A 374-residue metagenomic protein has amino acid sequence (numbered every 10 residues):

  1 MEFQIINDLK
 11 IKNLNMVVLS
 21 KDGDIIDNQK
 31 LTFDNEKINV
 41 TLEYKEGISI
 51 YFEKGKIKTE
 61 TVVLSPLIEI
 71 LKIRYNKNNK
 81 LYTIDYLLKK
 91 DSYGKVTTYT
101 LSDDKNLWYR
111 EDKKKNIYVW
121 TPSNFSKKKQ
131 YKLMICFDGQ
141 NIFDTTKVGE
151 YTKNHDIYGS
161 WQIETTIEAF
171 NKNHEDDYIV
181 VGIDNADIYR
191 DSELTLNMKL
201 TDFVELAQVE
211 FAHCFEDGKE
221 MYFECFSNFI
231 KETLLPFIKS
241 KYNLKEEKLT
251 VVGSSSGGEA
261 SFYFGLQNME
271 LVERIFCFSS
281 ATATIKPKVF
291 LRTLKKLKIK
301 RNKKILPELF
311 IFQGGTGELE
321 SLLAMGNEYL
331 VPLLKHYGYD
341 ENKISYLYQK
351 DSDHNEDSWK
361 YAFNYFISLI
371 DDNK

Functional and structural regions predicted by a protein language model:
F3-G23: Structural motif
I5-L9, L42-Y44, R110: Non-cytosolic beta-sheet module surface loops
D22-I38: Short, acidic Ser/Thr/Gly-rich low-complexity loop/linker segments typical of extracellular and cell-surface proteins
N28-Q29, E60-V62, K105-L107: Beta-strand-rich interaction surfaces with strong enrichment in secreted/lumenal proteins
N35-I50, V62-L67: Short Pro-Gly-centered beta-turn/loop motif in secreted/extracellular proteins
E46-G55, I73: Short, aromatic- and glycine-rich surface loops/edge beta-strands on solvent-exposed regions
I50, Y86-K374: Non-catalytic cap/lid and distal C-terminal segments of serine-dependent acyl enzymes
E60-K90: Extracellular beta-sheet/turn segments enriched in Thr/Pro/Gly and aliphatic residues
